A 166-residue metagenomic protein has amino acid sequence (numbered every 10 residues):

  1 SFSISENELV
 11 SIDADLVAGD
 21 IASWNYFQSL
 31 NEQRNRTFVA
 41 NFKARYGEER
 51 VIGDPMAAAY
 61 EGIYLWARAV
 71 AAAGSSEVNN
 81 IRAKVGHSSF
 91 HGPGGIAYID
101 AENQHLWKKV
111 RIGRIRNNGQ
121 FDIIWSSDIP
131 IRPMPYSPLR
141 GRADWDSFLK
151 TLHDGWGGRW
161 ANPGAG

Functional and structural regions predicted by a protein language model:
S1-G166: Extracytosolic ligand-binding ectodomains
